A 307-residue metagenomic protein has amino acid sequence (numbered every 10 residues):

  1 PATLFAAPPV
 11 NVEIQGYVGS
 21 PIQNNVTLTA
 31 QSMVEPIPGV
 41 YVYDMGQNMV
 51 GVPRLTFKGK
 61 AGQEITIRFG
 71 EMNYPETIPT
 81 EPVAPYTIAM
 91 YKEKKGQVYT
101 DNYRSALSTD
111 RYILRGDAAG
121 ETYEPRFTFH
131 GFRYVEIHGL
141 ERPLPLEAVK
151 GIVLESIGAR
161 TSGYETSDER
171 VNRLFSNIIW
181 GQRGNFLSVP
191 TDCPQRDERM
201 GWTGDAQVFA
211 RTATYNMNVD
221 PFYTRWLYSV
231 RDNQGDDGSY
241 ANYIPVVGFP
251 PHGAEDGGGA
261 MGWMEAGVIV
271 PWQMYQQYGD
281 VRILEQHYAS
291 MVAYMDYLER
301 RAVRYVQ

Functional and structural regions predicted by a protein language model:
P1, W202, W226, G248-F249 (+4 more regions): Tryptophan-centered motif/residue detector
P1-R196, G204-D205, P221-T224, A241-G248 (+4 more regions): Extracellular/oxidizing-compartment recognition motifs
M45, P125, R199, A213-N216 (+1 more regions): Short, charged/polar micro-motifs that form catalytic or ligand-binding hotspots
L140, V208-V219, G267-I283: Well-ordered alpha-helical scaffold segments within catalytic/enzyme domains
G158, V230-Y243, A293-R300: Short, mixed-charge aromatic SLiMs
N172-F175, I179, D220-R231, V268 (+2 more regions): Hydrophobic core segments within long, regular secondary-structure runs in both alpha- and beta-rich folds
D197-Q207, N218, G258-I269, Q286-A289: Aromatic- and histidine-enriched alpha-helix N-cap/loop-to-helix transition segments that scaffold the rims
P245-Q273, Q277-R282: Charged, long alpha-helical assembly modules
